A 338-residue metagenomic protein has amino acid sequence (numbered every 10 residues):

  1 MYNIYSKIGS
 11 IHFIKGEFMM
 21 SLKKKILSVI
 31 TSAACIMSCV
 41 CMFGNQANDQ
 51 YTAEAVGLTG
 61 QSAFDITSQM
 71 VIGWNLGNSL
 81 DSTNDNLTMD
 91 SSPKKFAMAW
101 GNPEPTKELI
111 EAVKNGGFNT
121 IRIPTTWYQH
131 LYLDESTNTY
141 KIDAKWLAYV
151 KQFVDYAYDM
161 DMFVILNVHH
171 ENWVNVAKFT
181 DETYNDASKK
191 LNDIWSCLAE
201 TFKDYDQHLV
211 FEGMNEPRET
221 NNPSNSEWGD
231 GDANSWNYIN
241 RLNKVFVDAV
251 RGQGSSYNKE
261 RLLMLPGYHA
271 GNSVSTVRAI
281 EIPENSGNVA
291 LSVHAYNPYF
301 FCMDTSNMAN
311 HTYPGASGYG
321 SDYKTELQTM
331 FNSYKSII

Functional and structural regions predicted by a protein language model:
M1-A55: Gram-positive cell-envelope targeting signals
Q50-T120: N-terminal carbohydrate-binding accessory modules
A63-I66, T88, E182, H208 (+1 more regions): Alpha/beta-hydrolase superfamily serine-hydrolase fold, recognizing
I72-L76, I121-I123, V164-L166, F211 (+2 more regions): Hydrophobic faces of well-ordered beta-strands that scaffold small-molecule active sites in alpha/beta enzyme cores
L76-P105, D134-I142, T183, F300-E326: Acidic/histidine-rich helix-loop elements that form or flank divalent-metal/phosphate-binding sites at the catalytic
N78-S82, T120, T126-L131, H170-V174 (+3 more regions): Solvent-exposed loop/turn segments at secondary-structure junctions within structured extracellular/periplasmic domains
W100-T120, L131, N138-H170, V174-G213 (+1 more regions): An active-site-proximal structural segment forming one wall of the substrate-binding cleft that immediately precedes
K189-S321, Q328-I338: Active-site region of glycoside hydrolase catalytic domains
